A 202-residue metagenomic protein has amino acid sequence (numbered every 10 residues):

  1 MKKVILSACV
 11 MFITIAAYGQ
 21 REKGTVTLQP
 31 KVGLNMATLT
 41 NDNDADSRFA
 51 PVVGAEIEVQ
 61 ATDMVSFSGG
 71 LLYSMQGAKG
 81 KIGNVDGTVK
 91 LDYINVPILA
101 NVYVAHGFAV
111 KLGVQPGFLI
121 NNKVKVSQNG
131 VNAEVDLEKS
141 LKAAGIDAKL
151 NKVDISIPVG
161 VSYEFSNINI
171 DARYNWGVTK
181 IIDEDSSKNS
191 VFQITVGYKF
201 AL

Functional and structural regions predicted by a protein language model:
M1-K31, V196-L202: Bacterial Sec-dependent N-terminal signal peptides
Q20-Q60, F67-S68, G177: Short glycine/proline- and aromatic-enriched beta-strand/turn motifs that initiate or cap beta-hairpins
E22-L28, D63-F67, H106-F108, I155 (+2 more regions): Outer-envelope beta-barrel architecture signal
P30-L34, V53-A61, L71-Y73, V96-V104 (+4 more regions): Residues on the lipid-exposed face of transmembrane beta-strands in outer-membrane beta-barrel proteins
N35-L39, S74-A78, G117-N121, N175-T179 (+1 more regions): Structural signature of outer-membrane beta-barrel domains
T40-D46, K79-D86, K123-G130, I182-S187: Outer-membrane beta-barrel translocator domains and adjoining extracellular loop/strand segments of Gram-negative
A45-D86, D92-I94: Glycine- and aromatic-enriched membrane insertion/assembly motifs of diderm outer-membrane and organelle channel
A78-K81, T88-I94, G145-D147, K152-L202: Predominantly the C-terminal beta-signal and adjacent terminal strand-loop region of outer-membrane beta-barrel
